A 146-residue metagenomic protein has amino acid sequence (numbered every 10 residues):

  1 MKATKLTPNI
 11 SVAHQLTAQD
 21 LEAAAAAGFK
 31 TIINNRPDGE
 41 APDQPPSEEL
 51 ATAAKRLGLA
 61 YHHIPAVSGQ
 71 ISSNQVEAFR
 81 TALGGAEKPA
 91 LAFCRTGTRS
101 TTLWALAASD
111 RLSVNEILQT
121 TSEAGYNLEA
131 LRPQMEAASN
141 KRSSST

Functional and structural regions predicted by a protein language model:
M1-A90, A105-T146: Cys-dependent protein tyrosine phosphatase-like superfamily
A90-T101: A phosphate-binding catalytic loop at a beta-strand-loop-alpha-helix junction that coordinates phosphoryl groups
